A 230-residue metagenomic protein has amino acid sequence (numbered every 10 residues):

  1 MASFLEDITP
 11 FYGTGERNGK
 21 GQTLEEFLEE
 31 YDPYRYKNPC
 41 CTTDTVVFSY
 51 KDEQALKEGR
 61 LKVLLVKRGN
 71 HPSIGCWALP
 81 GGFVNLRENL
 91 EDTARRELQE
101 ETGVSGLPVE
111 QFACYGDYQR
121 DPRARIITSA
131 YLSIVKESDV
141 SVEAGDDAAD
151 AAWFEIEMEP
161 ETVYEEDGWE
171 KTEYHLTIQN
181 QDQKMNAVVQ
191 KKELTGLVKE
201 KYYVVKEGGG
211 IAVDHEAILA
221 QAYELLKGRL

Functional and structural regions predicted by a protein language model:
M1-L230: N-terminal leader/linker segments that precede catalytic domains of diphosphate-processing enzymes
